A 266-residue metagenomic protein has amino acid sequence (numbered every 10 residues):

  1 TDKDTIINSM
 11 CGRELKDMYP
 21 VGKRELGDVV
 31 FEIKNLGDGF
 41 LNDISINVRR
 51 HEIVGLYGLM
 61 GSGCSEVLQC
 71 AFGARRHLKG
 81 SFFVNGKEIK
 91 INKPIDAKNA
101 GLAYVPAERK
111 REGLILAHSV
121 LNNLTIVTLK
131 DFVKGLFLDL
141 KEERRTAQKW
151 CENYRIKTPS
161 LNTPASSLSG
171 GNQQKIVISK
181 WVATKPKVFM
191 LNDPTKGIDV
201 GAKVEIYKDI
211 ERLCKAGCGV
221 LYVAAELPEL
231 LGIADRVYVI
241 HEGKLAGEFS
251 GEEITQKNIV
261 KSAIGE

Functional and structural regions predicted by a protein language model:
T1-E266: Glycine-rich phosphate-binding loops of nucleotide-dependent enzymes
